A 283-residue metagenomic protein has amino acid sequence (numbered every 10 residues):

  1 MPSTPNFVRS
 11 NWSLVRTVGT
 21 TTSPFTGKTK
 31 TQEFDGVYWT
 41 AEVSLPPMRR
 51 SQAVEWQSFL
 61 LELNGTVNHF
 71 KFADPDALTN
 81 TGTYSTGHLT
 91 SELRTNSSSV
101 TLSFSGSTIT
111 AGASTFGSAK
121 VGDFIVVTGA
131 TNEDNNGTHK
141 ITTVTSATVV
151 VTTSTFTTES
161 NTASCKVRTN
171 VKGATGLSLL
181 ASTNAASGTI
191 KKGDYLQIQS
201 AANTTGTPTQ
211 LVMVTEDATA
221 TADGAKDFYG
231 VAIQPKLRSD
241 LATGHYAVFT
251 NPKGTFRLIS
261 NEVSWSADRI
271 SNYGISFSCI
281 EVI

Functional and structural regions predicted by a protein language model:
M1-M48: N-terminal ordered "arm"
S3-W12, T81-V121, V126-K172, T183-G188 (+1 more regions): Small/polar beta-strand repeat architecture
T4, T31-G36, L60-L63, I141 (+1 more regions): A general structural signal for short secondary-structure junctions and capping/turn motifs
K30-S51, W265-I283: Oligomerization/assembly interface segments of phage tail-like spikes and tubes
V37-E42, N170-S178: Glycine-rich, often proline-containing surface loops adjacent to acidic residues and nearby aromatics that form
A41-R94: Extended assembly-interface regions of large multimeric machines
